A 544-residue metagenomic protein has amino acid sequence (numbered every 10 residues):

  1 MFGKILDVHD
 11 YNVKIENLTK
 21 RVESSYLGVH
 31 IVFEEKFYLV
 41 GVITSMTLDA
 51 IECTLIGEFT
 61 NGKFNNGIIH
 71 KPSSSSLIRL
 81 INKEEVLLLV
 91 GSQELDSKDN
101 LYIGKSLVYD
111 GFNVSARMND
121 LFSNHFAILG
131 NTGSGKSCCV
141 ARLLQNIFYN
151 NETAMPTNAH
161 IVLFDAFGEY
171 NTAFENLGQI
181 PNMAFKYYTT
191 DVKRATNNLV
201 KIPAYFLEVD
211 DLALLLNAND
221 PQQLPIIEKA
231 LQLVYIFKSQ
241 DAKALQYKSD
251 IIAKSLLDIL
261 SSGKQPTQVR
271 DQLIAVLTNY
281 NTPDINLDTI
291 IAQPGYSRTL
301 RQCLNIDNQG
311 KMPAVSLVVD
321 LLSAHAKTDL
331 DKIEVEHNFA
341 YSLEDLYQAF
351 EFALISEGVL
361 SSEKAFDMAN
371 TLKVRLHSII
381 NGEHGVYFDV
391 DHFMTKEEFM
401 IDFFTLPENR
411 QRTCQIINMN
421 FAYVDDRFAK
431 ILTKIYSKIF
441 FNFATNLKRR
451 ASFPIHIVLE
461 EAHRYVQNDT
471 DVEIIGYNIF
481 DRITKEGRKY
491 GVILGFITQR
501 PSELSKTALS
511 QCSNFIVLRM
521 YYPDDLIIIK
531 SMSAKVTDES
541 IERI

Functional and structural regions predicted by a protein language model:
M1-G91: Long, basic/Gly/Ser/Thr-rich N-terminal segments that mediate initial subcellular attachment or targeting
Y102-T189, K506: Glycine-rich phosphate-binding loop of nucleotide-binding enzymes
I147-N151, I439-T445, Y477-G495: Substrate-engagement module of ASCE P-loop NTPases
N158-V162, T413-I416, S452-H456, Y490-G495: Loop/turn-to-beta-strand initiation segments
G168-T172, P203-I479: P-loop NTPase motor domains
Y187-V192, I202-F206, F515-D524: Conserved AAA+ ATPase "SRH/arginine-finger" region at the nucleotide-binding site
A218, I475, R482-E486, Y490-I544: Conserved ATP-driven motor cores of ASCE-family P-loop NTPases powering translocation/secretion/packaging/pilus
